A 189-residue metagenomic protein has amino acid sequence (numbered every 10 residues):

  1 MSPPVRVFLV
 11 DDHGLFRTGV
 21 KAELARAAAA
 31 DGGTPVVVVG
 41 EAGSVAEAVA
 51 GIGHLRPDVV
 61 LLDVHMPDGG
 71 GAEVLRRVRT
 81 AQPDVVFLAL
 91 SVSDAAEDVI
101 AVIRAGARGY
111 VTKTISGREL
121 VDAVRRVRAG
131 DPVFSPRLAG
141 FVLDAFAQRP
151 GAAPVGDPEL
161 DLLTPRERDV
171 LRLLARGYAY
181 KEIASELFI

Functional and structural regions predicted by a protein language model:
P3-F16, V20-L24, V60, L163: Conserved acidic segment of CheY-like receiver
A30-G43, G51: Short hydrophobic/Thr-rich beta-strand motif most characteristic of the beta2 strand and flanking loop of CheY-like
E41, M66-G69: Residue-level signal for the "D+5" position in two-component response regulator receiver
S44-E47, G70-E73: Acidic catalytic/metal-coordinating carboxylates
D63-V64, S91: Active-site residues of response regulator receiver
D84-D94, V111: A short, hydrophobic beta-strand element within the central beta-sheet of small alpha/beta folds
E97-R104, R108-G109, K113-P165, D169: Short, flexible helix-to-coil linker/hinge segments that flank and couple to helix-turn-helix
K181-S185: Residues within helix-turn-helix
